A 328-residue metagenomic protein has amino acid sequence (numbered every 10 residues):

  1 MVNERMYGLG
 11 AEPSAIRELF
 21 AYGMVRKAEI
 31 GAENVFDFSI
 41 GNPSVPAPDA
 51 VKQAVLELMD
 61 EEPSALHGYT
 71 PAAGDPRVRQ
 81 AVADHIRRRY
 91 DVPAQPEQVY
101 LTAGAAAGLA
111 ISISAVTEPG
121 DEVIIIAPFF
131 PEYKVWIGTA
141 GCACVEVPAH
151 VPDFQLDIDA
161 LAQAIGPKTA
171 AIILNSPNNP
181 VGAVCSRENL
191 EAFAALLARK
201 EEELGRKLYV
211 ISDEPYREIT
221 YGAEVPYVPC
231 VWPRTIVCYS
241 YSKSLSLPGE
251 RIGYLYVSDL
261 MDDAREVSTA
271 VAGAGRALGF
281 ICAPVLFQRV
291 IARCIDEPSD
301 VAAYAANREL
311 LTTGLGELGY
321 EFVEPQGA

Functional and structural regions predicted by a protein language model:
V2-G104, I111, C294-V301: N-terminal small-domain helix-loop-helix segment of the aminotransferase-like
V25-G31, R89-D91, L196-L208, D259-R265: Alpha-helix termini
V35-D37, C238, E321-Q326: Short beta-strand
E57-E61, V257-D262, A283-A303: Amphipathic alpha-helix from the class-I
P63-E202, R217-W232, I236: Conserved core of the PLP fold type I
Y227-V267: Active-site PLP attachment segment
L245-G249, A264-R289: Active-site region of PLP-dependent enzymes
V285-A292, Y304-G316, F322-A328: Conserved glycine-rich beta-strand-loop-beta hairpin in the small C-terminal domain of fold type I
